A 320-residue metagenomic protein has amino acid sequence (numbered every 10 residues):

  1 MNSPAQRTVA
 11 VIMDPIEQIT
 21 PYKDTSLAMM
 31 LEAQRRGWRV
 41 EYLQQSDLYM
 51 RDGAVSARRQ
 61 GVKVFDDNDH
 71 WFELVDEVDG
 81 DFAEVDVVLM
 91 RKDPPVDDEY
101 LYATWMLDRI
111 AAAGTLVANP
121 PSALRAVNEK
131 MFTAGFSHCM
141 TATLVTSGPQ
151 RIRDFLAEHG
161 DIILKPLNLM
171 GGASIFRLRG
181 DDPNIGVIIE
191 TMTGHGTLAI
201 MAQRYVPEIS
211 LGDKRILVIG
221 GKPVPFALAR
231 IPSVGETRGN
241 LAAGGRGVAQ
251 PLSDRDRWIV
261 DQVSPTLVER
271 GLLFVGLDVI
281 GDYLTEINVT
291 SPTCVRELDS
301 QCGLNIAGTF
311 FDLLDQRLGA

Functional and structural regions predicted by a protein language model:
P4-Q6, E17-V145: Conserved N-proximal alpha/beta basic substrate-recognition cap immediately N-terminal to, or forming the N-lobe
R7, I12-M13, I19-Y22, V234-G235 (+1 more regions): ATP-dependent carboxylate activation and anion-phosphoryl transfer catalytic cores that bind Mg-ATP to form
V11, L89-M90, Q203: Redox-cofactor binding/interface segments in oxidoreductases and associated redox assembly factors
S26, P149-Q150, A157-D161, G171-R257 (+1 more regions): Phosphate-binding site of ATP-dependent enzymes
Q34, A111, L156-A157, V268: Anion (oxyanion) recognition and catalysis
E41, V117-A118, I163, M201-Q203: Structural detector of well-ordered beta-strand residues that form the stable sheet scaffold of enzyme domains
P121-R125, R230-P232, I280-Y283: Short glycine-enriched loops at secondary-structure junctions
